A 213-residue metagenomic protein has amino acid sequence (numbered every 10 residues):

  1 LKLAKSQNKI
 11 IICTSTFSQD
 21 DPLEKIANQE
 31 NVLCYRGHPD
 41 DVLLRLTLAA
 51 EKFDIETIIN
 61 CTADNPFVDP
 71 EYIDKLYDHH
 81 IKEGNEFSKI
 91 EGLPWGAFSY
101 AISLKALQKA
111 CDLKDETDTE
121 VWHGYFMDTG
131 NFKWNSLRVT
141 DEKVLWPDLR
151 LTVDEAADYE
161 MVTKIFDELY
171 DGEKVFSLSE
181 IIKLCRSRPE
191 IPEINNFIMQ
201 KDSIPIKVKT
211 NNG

Functional and structural regions predicted by a protein language model:
L1-D54: Conserved N-terminal catalytic core of the sugar/cofactor nucleotidyltransferase
I10-I12, I58, W134: Hydrophobic/aromatic residues located in beta-strands of well-ordered beta-sheets within soluble catalytic
L48, F53, D69-P94: Conserved donor-nucleotide/metal-binding helix-loop-beta segment in metal-dependent transferases, i.e., the alpha-helix
A50, D54-N65: Short beta-strand-to-loop acidic/aromatic patch adjacent to the donor-nucleotide binding site
I55-E56, A97-K109, A156-E160: Conserved nucleotide-sugar donor-binding and metal-coordinating catalytic region shared by glycosyltransferases
L76-E86, I102-D118, Y125-T129: Basic phosphate/pyrophosphate-binding loop/patch that engages nucleotide-derived ligands
G96-A97, I102, V121, D148-L149: A conserved catalytic-core signature of glycosyltransferases
Y125-G213: Conserved alpha/beta core of the MobA/IspD/sugar-nucleotide pyrophosphorylase nucleotidyltransferase superfamily
